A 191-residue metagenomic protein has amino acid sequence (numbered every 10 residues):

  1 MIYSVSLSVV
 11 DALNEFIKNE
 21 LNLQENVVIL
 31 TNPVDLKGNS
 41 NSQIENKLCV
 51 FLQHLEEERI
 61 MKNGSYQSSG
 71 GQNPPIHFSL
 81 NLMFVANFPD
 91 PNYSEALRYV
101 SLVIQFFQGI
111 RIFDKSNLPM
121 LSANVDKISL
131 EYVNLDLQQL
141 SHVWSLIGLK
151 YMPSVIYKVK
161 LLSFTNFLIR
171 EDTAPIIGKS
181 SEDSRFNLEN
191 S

Functional and structural regions predicted by a protein language model:
M1-G64, M120-N124: Small/polar-rich, solvent-exposed N-terminal microdomains that initiate assembly or binding
D11, E15, S101-I112: Short, intrinsically disordered, mixed-charge
N41-I44, G70-H77, I147-Y151: Short glycine/proline-enriched loop/turn "hinge" motifs that connect secondary-structure elements and lie
F51-F88: Active-site-adjacent structural patch at catalytic or cofactor/ligand-binding sites
G64-S69, S94-L102, L118-S122: "Short basic amphipathic alpha-helical interaction patches in structured regions
P75, D172-S191: Short, cationic low-complexity segments
A86-Y93, S163: A generic structural motif
R98, Q108-F164: Acidic-leaning, charged glycine-interspersed low-complexity segments
